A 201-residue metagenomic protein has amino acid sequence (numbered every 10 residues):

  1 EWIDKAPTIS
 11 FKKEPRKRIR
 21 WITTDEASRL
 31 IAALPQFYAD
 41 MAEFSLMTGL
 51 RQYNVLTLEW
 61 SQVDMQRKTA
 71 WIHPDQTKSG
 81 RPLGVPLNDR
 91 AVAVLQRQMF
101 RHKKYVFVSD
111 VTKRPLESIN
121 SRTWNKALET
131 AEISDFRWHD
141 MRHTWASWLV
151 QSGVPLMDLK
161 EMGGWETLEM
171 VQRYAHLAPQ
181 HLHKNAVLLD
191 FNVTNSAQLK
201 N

Functional and structural regions predicted by a protein language model:
W2-T57, Q66, T77-P82, F100-H102 (+1 more regions): Basic, Lys/Arg- and aromatic-enriched nucleic-acid-binding interface segment
S10, I31, H73, N88 (+2 more regions): Residue-level detector of conserved, well-ordered beta-strand and adjacent loop positions that form binding/recognition
W21, W71-G80, V92, L156 (+1 more regions): Catalytic-site neighborhood detector that most strongly recognizes the C-terminal catalytic loop/helix of tyrosine
S28-A39, T48, V85, A93 (+2 more regions): Short, basic (Lys/Arg/His-rich) helix/loop patches that form interaction surfaces in the mid-to-C-terminal regions
R67, R97, K103, D110-R114 (+1 more regions): C-terminal secondary-structure termini that scaffold catalytic or DNA-interacting sites
